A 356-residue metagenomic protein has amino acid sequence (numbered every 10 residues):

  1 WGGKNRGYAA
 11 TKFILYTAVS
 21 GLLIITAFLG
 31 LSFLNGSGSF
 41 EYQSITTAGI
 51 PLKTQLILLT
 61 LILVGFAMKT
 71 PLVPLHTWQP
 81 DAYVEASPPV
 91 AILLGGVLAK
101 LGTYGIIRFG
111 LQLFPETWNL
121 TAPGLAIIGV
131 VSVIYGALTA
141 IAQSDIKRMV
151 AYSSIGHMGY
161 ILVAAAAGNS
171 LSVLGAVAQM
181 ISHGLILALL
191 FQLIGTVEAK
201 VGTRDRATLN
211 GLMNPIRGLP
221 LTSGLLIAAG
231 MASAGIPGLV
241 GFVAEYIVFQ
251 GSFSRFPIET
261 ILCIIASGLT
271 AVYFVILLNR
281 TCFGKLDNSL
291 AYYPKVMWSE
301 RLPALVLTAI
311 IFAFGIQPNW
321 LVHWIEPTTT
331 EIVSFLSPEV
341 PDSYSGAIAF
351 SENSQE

Functional and structural regions predicted by a protein language model:
W1-R280: Hydrophobic transmembrane alpha-helices and their helix-loop junctions in integral membrane proteins
A86, I216-L221, F274-E356: Cytoplasmic/organellar membrane-interface segments at the starts of transmembrane helices in multi-pass inner-membrane
